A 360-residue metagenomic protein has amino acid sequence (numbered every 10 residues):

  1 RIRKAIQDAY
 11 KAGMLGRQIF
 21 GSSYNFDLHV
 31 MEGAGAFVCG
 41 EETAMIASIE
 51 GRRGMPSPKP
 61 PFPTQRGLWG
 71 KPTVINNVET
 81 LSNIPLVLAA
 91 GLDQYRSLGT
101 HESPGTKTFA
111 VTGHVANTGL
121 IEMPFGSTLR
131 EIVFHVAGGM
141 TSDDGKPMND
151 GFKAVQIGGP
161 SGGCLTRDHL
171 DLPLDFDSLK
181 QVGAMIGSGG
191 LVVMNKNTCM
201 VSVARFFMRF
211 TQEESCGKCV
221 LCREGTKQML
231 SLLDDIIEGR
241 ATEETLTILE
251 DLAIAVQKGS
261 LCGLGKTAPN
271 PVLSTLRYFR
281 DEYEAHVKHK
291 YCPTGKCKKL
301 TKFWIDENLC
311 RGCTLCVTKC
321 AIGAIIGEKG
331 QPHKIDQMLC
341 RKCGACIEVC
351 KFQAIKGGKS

Functional and structural regions predicted by a protein language model:
I2, L129-I132, G151-F152, S215 (+5 more regions): Extended, hydrophobic alpha-helical segments in both membrane/secreted and soluble proteins
I2-F125: Hydrophobic alpha-helical positions that pack around
K4-I6, L28, T141-Q181, R277: Terminal amphipathic helices with adjacent charged low-complexity linkers/tails
K4-S22, D171-K302, E307, G327-P332: Ferredoxin-type iron-sulfur electron-transfer modules in oxidoreductases and energy-metabolism complexes
G40, G126, C216-C222, C262 (+4 more regions): Short cysteine clusters
S48-P60, D168-M185: Active-site loop ensemble at the mouth of alpha/beta enzyme cores that anchors a bound cofactor
F125-D143: Short amphipathic, charge-patterned alpha-helical segments
L221-K227, I305, L315-K334, A345-S360: Iron-sulfur cluster-binding cysteine motifs and their immediate structural context in ferredoxin-like electron-transfer
